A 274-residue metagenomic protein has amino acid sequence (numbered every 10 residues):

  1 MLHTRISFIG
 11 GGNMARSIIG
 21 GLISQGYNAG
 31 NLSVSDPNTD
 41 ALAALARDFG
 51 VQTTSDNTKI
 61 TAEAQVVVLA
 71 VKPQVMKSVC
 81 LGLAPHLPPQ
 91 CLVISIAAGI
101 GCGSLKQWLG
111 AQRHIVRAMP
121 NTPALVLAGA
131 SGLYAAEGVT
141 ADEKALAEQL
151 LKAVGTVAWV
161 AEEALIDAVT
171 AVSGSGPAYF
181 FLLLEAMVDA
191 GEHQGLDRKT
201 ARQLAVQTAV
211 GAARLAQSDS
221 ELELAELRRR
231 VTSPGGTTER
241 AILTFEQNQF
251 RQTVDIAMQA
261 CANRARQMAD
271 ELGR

Functional and structural regions predicted by a protein language model:
M1-S55, K59-A62, E192-Q194: NAD(P)+-binding Rossmann beta1-loop-alpha1 motif at the extreme N-terminus of oxidoreductases
L2, V206-R274: NAD(P)-dependent Rossmann-like dehydrogenase/reductase catalytic/cofactor-binding core
I6, V116, L165-A171, E223-R229: Short pre-catalytic strand/loop immediately N-terminal to key active-site residues, enriched for Gly-Thr
L32, I60, D197-A205, L227 (+1 more regions): Small-residue helix-packing motif on alpha-helices
T39-D40, F49, N57-L133, E137: Rossmann-like NAD(P)(H) cofactor-binding subdomain of soluble oxidoreductases
S104-H114, A130-A168, Y179-D219: Internal alpha-helical scaffold of NAD(P)-dependent oxidoreductase catalytic cores
